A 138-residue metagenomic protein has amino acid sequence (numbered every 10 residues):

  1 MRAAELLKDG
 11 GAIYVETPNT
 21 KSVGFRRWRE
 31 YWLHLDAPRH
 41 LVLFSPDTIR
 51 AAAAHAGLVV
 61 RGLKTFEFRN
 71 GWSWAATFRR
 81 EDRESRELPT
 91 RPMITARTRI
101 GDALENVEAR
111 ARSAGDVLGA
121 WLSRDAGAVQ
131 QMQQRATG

Functional and structural regions predicted by a protein language model:
M1-A12: A short glycine-rich, Lys/Arg-flanked "PGG" loop and its adjoining helix->strand segment in the class I
L6, A52-L58, R124: A structural motif corresponding to the C-terminal end of an alpha-helix and its immediate exit/capping segment
L6, S22-R27, I94-R97: Short amphipathic alpha-helical segments, especially helix-boundary/capping motifs
G10, D47, G57, D125-A128: Short loop segments at secondary-structure junctions
I13-V42, D47-A54, F68, A76-R80: Short, glycine-/aromatic-enriched active-site segment of Class I SAM-dependent methyltransferases
R61-G138: A C-terminal cap/extension of S-adenosyl-L-methionine-dependent methyltransferases that defines the acceptor-substrate
